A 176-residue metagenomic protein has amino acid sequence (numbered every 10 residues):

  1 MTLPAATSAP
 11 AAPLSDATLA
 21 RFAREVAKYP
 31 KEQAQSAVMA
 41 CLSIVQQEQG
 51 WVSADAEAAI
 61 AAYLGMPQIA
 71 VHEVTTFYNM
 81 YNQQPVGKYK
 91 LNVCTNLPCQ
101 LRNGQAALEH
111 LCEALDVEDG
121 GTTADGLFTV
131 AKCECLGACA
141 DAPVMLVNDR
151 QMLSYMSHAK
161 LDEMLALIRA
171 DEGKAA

Functional and structural regions predicted by a protein language model:
M1-A176: Signature of N-terminal electron-transfer/Fe-S-associated modules in redox systems
